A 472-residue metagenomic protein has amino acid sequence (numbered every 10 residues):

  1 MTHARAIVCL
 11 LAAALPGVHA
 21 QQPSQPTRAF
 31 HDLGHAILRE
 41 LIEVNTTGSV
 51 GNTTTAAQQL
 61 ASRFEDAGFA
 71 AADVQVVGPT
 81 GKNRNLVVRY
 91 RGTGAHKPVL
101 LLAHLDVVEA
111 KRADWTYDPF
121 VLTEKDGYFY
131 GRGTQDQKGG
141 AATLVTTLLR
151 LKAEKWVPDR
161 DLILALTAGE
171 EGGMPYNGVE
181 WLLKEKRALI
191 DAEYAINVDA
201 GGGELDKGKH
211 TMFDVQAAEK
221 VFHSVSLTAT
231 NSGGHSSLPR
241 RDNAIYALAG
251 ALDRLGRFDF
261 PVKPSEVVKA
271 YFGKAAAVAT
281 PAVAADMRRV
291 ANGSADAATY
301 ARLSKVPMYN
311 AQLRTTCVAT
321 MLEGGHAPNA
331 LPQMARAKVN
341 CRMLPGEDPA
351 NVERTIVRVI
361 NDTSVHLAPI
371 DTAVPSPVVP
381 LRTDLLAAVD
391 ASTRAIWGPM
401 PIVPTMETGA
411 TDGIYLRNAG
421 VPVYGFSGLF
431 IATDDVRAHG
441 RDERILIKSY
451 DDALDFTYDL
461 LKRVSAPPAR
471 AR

Functional and structural regions predicted by a protein language model:
R5-P16: Bacterial N-terminal signal peptides
V18-A20: Boundary at the C-terminal end of the N-terminal hydrophobic targeting segment
Q22-R132, L151-R160, V339: Acidic/His- and Gly-rich active-site-bordering loop/insert found across diverse amide/peptide-bond hydrolases
H35-T46, K125, T228-N231, S364 (+1 more regions): Acidic/histidine-rich, surface-exposed loop or edge segments in extracytoplasmic proteins
G94-H96, G203-L205, P261-N329, Q333-M334 (+3 more regions): An extended, acidic, His-containing surface patch that forms the Zn2+-binding/catalytic region of metallohydrolases
Y128-F129, Q135-D214: Acidic/histidine-rich catalytic neighborhood of metal-dependent amide-processing enzymes
E180-W181, S232, S237-P261: A short core secondary-structure module
D242, V352-I360: Short amphipathic alpha-helices in soluble, non-transmembrane regions that often serve as interface/regulatory elements
